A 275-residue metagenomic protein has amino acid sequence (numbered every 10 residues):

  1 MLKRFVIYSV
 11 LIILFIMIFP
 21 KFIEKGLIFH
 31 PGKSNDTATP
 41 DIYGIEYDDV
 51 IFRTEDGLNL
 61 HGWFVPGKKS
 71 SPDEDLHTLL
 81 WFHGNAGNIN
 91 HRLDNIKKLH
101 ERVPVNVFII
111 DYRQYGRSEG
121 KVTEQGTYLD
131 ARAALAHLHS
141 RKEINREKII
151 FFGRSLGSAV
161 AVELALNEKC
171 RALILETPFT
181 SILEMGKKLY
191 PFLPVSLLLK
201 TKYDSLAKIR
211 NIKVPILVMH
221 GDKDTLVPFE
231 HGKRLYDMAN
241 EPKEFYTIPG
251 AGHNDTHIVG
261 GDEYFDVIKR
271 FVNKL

Functional and structural regions predicted by a protein language model:
F5-R53: An N-terminal hydrophobic leader/cap segment in hydrolases
E55-H137: Membrane-embedded segments
N95, S205, V214, P228-D237: Short alpha-helix in the alpha/beta-hydrolase fold that links the catalytic acid
A134-R141, E147-F192: Primarily recognizes the serine-hydrolase "nucleophile elbow" in alpha/beta-hydrolase and SGNH/GDSL folds
P194-K208, K213-V214: Active-site nucleophile elbow and catalytic-triad environment of alpha/beta-hydrolase enzymes
I212, V218-H220, D224: Short beta-strand/loop motif that positions the catalytic acidic residue of the alpha/beta-hydrolase fold
K223-V227, N254-D255: Acidic catalytic loop of the alpha/beta-hydrolase fold
R234-L275: C-terminal catalytic histidine-bearing segment of alpha/beta-hydrolase fold enzymes
